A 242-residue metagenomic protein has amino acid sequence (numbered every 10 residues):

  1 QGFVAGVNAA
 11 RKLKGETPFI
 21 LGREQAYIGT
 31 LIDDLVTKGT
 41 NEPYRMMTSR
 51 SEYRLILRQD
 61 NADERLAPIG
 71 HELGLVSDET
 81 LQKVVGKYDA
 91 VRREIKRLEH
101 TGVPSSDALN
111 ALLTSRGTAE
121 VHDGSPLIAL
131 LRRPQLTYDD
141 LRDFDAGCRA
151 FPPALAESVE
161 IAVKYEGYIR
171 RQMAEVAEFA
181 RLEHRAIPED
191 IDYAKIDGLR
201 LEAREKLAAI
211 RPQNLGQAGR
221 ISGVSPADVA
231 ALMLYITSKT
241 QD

Functional and structural regions predicted by a protein language model:
Q1-F19: Internal hydrophobic alpha-helix adjacent to the cofactor/substrate pocket in enzyme cavities
G6-A9, G29, N41-R45, F179-H184 (+1 more regions): Short amphipathic alpha-helical segments, especially helix-boundary/capping motifs
N8, T30, D34, A231: Alpha-helical scaffold segments in soluble metabolic enzymes
G15-I69, L73-D78, Q82: Mid-to-C-terminal Rossmann-like scaffold of FAD/NAD(P)H-dependent oxidoreductases
R50, A62, A67-E72, V76-V229 (+1 more regions): Extended, charge-enriched "interface" segments that sit outside catalytic cores
